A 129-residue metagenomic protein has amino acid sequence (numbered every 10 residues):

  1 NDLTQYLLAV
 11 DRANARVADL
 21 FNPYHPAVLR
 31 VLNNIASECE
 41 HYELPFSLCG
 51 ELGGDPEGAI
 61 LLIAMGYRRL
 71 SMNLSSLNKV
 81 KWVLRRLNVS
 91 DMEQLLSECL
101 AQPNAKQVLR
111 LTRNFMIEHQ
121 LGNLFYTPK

Functional and structural regions predicted by a protein language model:
N1-K129: Non-catalytic helical/linker scaffolds that mediate oligomerization, partner binding, and domain coupling around large
